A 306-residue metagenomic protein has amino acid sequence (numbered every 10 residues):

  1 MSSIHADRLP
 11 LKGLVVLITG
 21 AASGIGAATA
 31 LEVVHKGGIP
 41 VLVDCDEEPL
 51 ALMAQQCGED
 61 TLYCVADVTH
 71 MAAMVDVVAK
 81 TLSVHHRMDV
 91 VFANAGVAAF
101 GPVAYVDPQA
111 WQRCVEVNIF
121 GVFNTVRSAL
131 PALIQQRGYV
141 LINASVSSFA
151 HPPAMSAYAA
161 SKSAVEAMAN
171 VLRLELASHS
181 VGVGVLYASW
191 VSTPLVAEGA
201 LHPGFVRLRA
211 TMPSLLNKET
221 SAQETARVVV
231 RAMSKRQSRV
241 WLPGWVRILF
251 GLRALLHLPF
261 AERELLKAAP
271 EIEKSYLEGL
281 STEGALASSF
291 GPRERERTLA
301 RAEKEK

Functional and structural regions predicted by a protein language model:
A22-S23: Conserved glycine-rich cofactor-binding loop
G38-L52: Conserved glycine-rich Rossmann-like NAD(P)H-binding loop of the short-chain dehydrogenase/reductase
E48, A66-D76, P108: The beta1-alpha1 cofactor-binding region of Rossmann-like NAD(H)/NADP(H)-dependent oxidoreductases
P102-V103, D107-Q112: Substrate-binding pocket helix/loop in short-chain dehydrogenase/reductase
V126, S161: Active-site helix of classical SDR
S145: Residue(s) in the substrate-gating loop at a strand-loop-helix junction that position the organic substrate next
S178-V246: SDR active-site lid
